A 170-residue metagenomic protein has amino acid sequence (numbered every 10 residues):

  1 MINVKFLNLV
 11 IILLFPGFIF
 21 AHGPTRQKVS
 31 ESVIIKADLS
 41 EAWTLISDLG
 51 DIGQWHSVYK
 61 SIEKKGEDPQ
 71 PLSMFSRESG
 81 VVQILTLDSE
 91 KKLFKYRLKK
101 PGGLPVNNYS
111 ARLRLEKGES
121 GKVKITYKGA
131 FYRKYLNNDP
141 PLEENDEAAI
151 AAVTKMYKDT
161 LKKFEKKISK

Functional and structural regions predicted by a protein language model:
M1-V4: N-terminal secretory signal peptides that target proteins for export/translocation
F6-G17: Sec-dependent N-terminal signal peptides
F18-G66: Hydrophobic ligand-binding cavity/cleft-lining segments
E31-V33, G80-T86, Y109-K117: Hydrophobic/aromatic beta-strand elements that line small-molecule binding cavities or substrate pockets in beta-rich
V33-S40, I46, P105-V106, E147-K155: Soluble non-cytosolic domains of exported or imported proteins
A37, K100-G102, K117, F131-Y135: Beta-strand elements of well-folded, non-transmembrane domains
D51-S57, S61-N108, D159-K170: Glycine-rich portal/gate segments that line the openings of hydrophobic small-molecule binding cavities
K124, A130-K170: A conserved amphipathic terminal alpha-helix motif
